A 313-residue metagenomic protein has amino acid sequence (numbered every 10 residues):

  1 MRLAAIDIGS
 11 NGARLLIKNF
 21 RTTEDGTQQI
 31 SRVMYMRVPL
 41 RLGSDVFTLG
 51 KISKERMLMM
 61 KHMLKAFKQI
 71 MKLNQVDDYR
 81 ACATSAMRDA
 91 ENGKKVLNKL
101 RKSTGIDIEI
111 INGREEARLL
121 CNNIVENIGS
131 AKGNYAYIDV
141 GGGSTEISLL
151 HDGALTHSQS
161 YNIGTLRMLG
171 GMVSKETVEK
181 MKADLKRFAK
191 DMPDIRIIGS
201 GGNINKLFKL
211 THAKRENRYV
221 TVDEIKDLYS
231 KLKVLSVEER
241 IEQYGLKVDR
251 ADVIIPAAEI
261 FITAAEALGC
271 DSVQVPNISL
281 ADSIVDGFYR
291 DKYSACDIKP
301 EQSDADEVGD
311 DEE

Functional and structural regions predicted by a protein language model:
M1-S31: N-terminal basic/disordered segments at the start of proteins
L3-D7, Y135-D139, I197: Short glycine-aspartate micro-motif
A13, M36, T145: Change "...and in nucleic-acid phosphodiester-cleaving endonucleases..." to "...and in nucleic-acid processing enzymes
I17, D45-V76, T84-N134, L149-E313: Helical "lid/coupling" subdomains associated with nucleotide-phosphate turnover
T27-S44, K72: Conserved ATP-binding subdomain of kinase catalytic cores across diverse folds
A81: Dinucleotide-binding Rossmann-like beta1-alpha1 core, especially the glycine-rich loop that anchors the ADP
G142-L149: Acidic, divalent-metal-coordinating active-site segment for phosphoryl/phosphodiester hydrolysis, typified by short
